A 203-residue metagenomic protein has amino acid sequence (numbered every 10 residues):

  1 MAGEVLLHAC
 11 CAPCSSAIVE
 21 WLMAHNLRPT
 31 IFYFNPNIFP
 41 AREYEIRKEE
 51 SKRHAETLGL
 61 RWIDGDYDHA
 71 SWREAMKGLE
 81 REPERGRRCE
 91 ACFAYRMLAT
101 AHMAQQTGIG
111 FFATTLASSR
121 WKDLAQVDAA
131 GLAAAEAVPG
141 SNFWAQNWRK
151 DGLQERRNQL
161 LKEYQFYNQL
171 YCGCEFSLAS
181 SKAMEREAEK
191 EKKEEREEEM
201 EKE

Functional and structural regions predicted by a protein language model:
M1-E203: Nucleotide-activated chemistry modules centered on ATP-dependent adenylation/adenylyltransferase
